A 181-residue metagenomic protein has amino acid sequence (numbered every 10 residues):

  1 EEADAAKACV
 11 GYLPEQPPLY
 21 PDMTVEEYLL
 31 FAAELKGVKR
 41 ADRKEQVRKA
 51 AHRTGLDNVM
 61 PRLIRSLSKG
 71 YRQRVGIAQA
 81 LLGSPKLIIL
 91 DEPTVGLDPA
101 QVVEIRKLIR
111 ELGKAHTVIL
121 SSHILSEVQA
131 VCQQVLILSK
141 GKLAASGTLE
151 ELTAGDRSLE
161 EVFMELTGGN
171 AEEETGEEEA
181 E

Functional and structural regions predicted by a protein language model:
L30, E34-G37, A41-V59: Conserved ABC ATPase "signature" region
L63-G70: Conserved ABC ATPase signature
L82-K86: A short, proline-enriched helix->beta-strand linker immediately N-terminal to the Walker B motif in ABC-type P-loop
I88-E92: Catalytic Walker B motif of ABC-type/P-loop ATPase nucleotide-binding domains
V128-A130: A short, surface-exposed alpha-helical micro-motif characterized by mixed small hydrophobic and charged/polar residues
S146-G147: ABC ATPase "signature
